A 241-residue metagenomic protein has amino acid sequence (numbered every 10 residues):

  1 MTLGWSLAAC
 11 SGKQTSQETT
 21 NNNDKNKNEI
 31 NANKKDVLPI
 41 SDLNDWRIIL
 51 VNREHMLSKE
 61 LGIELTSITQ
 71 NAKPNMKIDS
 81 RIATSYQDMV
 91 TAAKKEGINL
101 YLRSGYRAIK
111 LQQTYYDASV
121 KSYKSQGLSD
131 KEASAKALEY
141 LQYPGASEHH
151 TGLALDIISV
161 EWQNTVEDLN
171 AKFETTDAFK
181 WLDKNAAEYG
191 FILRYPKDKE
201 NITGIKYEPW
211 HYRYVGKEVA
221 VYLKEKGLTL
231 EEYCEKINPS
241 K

Functional and structural regions predicted by a protein language model:
G4, C10-K241: Extracytoplasmic cell-surface/polysaccharide-interacting catalytic and binding patches
